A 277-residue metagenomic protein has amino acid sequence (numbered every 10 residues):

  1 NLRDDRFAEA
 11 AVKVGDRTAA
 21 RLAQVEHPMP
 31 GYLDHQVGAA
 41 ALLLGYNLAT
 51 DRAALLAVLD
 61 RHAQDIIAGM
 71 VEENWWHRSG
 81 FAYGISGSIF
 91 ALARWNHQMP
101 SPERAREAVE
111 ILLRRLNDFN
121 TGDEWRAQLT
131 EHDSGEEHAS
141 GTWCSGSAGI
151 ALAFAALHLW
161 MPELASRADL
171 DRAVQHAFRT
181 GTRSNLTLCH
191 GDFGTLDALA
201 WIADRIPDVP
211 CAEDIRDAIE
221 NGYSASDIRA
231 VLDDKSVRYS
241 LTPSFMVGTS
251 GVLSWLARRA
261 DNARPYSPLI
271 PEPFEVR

Functional and structural regions predicted by a protein language model:
N1-D5, A39-D51, G87-S101, G149-E163 (+2 more regions): Well-ordered alpha-helical scaffold segments within catalytic/enzyme domains
R3, L55, S134-G141, W160-E163: Charged, low-complexity, helix/coiled-coil-prone segments
R6-E26, A54-W75, E107-A127, M161-S184 (+2 more regions): Long, well-ordered core segments of solenoidal/helical folds
L22-Q36, V71-S86, R126-A148, A177-D192 (+1 more regions): Solvent-exposed loop and edge beta-strand segments that line ligand/cofactor-binding and catalytic clefts
P30-L42, Y46-F119: Solenoidal tandem-repeat scaffolds enriched in leucines and small polar residues
R94-R104, A108-W125, H132-A148, L152: Beta-propeller domains
A156, W160, L164, R172 (+4 more regions): Terminal, non-catalytic domain-edge segments
R183-N221: Ampipathic, surface-exposed secondary-structure segments
